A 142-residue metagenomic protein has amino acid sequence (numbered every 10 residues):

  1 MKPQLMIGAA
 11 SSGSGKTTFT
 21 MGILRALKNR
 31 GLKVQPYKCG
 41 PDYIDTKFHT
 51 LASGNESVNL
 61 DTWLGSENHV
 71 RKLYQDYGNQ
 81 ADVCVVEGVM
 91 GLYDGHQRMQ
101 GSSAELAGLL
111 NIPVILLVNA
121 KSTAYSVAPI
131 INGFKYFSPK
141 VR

Functional and structural regions predicted by a protein language model:
K2-S14, T18, L24-L110, L117-K140: ATP-dependent carboxylate-amine ligase catalytic core
